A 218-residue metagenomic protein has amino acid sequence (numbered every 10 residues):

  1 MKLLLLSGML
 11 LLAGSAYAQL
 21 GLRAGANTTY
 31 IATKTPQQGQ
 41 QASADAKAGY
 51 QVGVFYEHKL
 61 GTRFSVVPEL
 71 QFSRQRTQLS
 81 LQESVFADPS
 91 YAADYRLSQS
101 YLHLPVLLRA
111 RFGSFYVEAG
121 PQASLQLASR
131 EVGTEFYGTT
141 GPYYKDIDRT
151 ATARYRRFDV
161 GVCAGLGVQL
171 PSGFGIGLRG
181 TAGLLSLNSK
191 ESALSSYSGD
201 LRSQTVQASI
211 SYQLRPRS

Functional and structural regions predicted by a protein language model:
M1-L5: Positively charged n-region of N-terminal signal peptides that target proteins for export
A13-S15: N-terminal signal peptide c-region/cleavage motif recognized by signal peptidases
A18-F55, K59, S211-S218: Short glycine/proline- and aromatic-enriched beta-strand/turn motifs that initiate or cap beta-hairpins
L20, F64-V66, S114-V117, G173-L178 (+1 more regions): Repeated loop/turn-to-beta-strand initiation elements of outer-membrane beta-barrel proteins
A26, Y50-H58, L70-F72, L104-A110 (+4 more regions): Residues on the lipid-exposed face of transmembrane beta-strands in outer-membrane beta-barrel proteins
Y30-K47, Q75-S100, Q126-D159, L185-Q207: Extracellular/periplasm-exposed beta-strand and loop segments of Gram-negative cell-envelope proteins, dominated by
Q41-A87, Q169, F174: Glycine- and aromatic-enriched membrane insertion/assembly motifs of diderm outer-membrane and organelle channel
